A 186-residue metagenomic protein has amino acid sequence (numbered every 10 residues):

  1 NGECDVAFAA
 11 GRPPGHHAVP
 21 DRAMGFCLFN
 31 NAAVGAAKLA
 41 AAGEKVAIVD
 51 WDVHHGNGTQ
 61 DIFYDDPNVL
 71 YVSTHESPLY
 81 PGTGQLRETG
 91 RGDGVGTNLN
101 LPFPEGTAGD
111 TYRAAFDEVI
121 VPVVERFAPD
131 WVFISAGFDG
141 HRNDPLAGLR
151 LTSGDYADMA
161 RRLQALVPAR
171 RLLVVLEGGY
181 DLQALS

Functional and structural regions predicted by a protein language model:
N1-S186: A general "terminal functional-core" signal
